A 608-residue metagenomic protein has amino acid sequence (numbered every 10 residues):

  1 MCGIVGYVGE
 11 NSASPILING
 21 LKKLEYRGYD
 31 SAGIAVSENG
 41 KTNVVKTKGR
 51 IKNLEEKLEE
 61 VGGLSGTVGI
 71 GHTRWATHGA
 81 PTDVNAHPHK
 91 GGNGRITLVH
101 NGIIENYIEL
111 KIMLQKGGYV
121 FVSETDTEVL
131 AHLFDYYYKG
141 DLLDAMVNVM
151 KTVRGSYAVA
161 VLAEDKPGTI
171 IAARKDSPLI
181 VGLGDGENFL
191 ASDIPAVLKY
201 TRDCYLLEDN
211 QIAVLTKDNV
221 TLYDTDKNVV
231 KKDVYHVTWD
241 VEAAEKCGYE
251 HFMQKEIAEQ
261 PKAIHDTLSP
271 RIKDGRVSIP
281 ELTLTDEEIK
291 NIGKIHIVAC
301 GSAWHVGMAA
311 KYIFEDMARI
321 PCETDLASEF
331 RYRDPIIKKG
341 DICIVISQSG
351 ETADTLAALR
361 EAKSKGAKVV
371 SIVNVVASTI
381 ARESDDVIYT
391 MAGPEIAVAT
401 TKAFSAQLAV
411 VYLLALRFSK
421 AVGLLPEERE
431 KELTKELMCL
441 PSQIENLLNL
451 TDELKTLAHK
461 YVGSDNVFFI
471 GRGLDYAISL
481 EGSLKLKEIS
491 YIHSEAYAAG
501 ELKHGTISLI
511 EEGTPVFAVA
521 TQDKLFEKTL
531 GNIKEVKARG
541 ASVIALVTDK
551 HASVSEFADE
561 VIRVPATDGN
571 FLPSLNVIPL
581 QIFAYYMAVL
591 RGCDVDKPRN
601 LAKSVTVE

Functional and structural regions predicted by a protein language model:
M1-H251, K262-K294, H305, Y332 (+3 more regions): Conserved short alpha-helical segments that host acidic/polar catalytic motifs at enzyme active sites
T67, G71-V84, K273-D286, A310-I346 (+2 more regions): Glycine-rich oxoanion-binding loops at beta->alpha junctions
V68, I96, K294-H296, I342 (+3 more regions): Structural motif
P88-K90, L162, I171-A172, C204-Y205 (+13 more regions): Replace "in large, NTP-powered and nucleic-acid-processing enzymes" with "in large, NTP-powered factors and other
S156-E187, L457, V462-E488, L530: Acidic/histidine-rich
K227, S542, S555-F557, T567-E608: Generic C-terminus detector
Q260-I264, L268-H296, D386-P515, A588-E608: Active-site phosphate/pyrophosphate-binding segments
K290-C439, V519-R563, F583, R591: Glycine-rich phosphate-binding loops that contact phosphosugars or nucleotide phosphates
